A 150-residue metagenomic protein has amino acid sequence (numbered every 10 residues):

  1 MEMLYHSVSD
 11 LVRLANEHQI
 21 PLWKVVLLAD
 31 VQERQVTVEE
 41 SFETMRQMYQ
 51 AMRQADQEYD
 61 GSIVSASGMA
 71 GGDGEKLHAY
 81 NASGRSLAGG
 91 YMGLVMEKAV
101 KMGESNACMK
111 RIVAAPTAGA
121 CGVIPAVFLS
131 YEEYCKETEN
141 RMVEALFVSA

Functional and structural regions predicted by a protein language model:
M1-K110: Generic N-terminal targeting/processing segments that precede catalytic cores or assembly contacts
L87, P116-C121, E133, E144: Glycine- and small hydrophobic-enriched segments that form the cores of compact globular domains
V95-K98, V123, V148: Amphipathic, well-ordered alpha-helical segments in soluble domains
A107-K110, C121, E137-V143: Short coil/turn connectors at secondary-structure junctions
M109-V127: Conserved phosphate/anionic-ligand binding catalytic regions in large, soluble enzymes, centered on
P125-K136: Alpha-helical support elements that line or immediately flank enzyme active sites and cofactor-binding pockets
V143, F147-A150: A structural-propensity feature for long, helix-poor, extended segments
